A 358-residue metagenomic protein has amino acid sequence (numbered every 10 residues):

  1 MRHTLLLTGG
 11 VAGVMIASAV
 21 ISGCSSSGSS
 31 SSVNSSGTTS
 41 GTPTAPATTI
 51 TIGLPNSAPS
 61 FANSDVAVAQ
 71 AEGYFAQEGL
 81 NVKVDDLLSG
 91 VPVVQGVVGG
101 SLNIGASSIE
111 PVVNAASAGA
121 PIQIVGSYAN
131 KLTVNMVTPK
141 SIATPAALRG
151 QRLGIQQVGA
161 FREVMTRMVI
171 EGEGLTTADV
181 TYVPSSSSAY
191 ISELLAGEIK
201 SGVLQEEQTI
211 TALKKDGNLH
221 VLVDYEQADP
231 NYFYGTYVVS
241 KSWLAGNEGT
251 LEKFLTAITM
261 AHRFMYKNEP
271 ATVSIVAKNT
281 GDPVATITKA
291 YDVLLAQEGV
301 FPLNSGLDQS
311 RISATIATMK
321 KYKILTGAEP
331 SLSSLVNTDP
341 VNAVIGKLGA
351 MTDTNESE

Functional and structural regions predicted by a protein language model:
M1-S22: Sec-dependent bacterial lipoprotein signal peptides
V20-S36: Bacterial lipoprotein signal-peptidase II cleavage site
S32-S186, K200-E206, H220-L222, N231: Short, glycine-/small- and polar/acidic-enriched structural segments that line small-molecule recognition paths
S64, V68, E72-G73, V91 (+14 more regions): Solvent-exposed, polar/charged alpha-helical surfaces in well-ordered, non-transmembrane soluble domains, broadly
S101-L102, A196-E198, L294-Q309, V341-A350: Short amphipathic alpha-helical segments at helix boundaries and their inter-helical linkers
A189-T280: Pocket-lining segment of extracytoplasmic ligand-binding domains
G246-T326: Secondary-structure end/capping motifs
I316-E358: Conserved C-terminal helix/tail region of periplasmic/extracytoplasmic solute-binding proteins
